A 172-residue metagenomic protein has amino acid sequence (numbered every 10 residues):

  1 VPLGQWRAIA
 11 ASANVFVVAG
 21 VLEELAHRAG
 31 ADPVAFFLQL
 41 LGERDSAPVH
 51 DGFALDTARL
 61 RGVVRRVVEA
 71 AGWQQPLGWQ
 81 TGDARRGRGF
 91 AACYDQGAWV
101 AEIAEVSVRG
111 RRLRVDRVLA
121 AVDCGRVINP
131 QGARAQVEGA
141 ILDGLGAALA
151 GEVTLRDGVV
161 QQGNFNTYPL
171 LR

Functional and structural regions predicted by a protein language model:
V1-R172: Cofactor-binding beta-sheet edge motifs in enzyme active sites
